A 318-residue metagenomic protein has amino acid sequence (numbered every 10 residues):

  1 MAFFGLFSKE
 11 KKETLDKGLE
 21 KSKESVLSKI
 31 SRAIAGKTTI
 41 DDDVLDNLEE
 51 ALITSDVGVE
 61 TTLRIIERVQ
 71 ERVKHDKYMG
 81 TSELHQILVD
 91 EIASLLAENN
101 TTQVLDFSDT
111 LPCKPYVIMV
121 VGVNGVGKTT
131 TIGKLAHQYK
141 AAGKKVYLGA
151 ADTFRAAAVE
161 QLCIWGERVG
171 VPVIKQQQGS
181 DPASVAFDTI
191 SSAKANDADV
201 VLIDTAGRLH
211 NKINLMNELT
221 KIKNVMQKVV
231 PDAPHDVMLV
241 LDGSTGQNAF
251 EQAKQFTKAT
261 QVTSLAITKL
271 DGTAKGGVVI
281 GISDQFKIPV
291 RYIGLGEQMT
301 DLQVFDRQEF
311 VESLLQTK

Functional and structural regions predicted by a protein language model:
A2, K9-L15, E20: Switch/coupling subdomain of P-loop NTPase systems
F3, V104, L135, E251-Q252 (+1 more regions): Short beta-alpha junctions and helix-cap segments that line functional grooves
K11-D16, G125, T153, L215-L219 (+1 more regions): Short acidic/polar alpha-helix capping motifs at helix-coil junctions
D16, E20-A151, A158-Q178, A186-K194 (+1 more regions): Primarily NTPase-proximal linker/entry elements flanking Walker-type ATP/GTP-binding cores
V59-T61, R155, D271, M299: Short hydrophobic/aromatic residue motifs in ordered secondary structure
Q161, Q178, P182-N196, H210-Q316: Conserved catalytic-core segment of NTP-binding enzymes
D204, Q316-K318: Short hydrophobic/aromatic patches at helix-to-coil boundaries
A206-R208: Short glycine-rich anion-binding loops that position phosphate/pyrophosphate groups of nucleotides and phosphorylated
